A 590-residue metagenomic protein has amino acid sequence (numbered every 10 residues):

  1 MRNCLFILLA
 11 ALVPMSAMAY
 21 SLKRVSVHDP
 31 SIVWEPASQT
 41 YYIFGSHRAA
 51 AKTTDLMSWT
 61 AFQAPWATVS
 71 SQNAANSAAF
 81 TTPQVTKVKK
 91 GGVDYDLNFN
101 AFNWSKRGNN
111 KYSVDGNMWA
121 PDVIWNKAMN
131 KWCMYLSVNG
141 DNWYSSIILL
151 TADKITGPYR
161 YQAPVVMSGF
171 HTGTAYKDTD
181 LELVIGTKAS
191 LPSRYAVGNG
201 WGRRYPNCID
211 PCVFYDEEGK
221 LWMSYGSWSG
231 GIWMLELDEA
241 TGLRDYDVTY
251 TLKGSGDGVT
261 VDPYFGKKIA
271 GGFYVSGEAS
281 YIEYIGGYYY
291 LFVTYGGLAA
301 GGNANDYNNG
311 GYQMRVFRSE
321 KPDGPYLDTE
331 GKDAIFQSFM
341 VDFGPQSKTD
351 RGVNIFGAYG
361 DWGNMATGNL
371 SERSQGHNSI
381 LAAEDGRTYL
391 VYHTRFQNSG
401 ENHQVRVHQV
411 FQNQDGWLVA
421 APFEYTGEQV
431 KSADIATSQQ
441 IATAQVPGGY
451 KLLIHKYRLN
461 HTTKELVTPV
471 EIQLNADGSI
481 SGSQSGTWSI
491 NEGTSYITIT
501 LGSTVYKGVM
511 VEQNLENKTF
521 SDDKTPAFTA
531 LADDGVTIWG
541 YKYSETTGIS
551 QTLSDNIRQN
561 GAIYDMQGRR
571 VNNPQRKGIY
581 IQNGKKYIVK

Functional and structural regions predicted by a protein language model:
M1-L5, K590: Positively charged n-region of N-terminal signal peptides that target proteins for export
L9-M18: Hydrophobic h-region of N-terminal signal peptides that target proteins for export in Gram-negative bacteria
A19-E545: Carbohydrate-active catalytic/glycan-binding domains of CAZyme proteins, especially the secreted or lumenal ectodomains
R48, R558-N560, R576: Short loop/turn microsegments at loop-to-beta-strand junctions
H408-Q409, K577-I579: Extracellular disulfide-bonded cysteine-rich modules/repeats
E545-Q567: Residue-level detector of functionally pivotal "anchor" positions at catalytic/ligand-binding pockets or at interdomain
I579-K590: C-terminal tail/sorting-segment detector
